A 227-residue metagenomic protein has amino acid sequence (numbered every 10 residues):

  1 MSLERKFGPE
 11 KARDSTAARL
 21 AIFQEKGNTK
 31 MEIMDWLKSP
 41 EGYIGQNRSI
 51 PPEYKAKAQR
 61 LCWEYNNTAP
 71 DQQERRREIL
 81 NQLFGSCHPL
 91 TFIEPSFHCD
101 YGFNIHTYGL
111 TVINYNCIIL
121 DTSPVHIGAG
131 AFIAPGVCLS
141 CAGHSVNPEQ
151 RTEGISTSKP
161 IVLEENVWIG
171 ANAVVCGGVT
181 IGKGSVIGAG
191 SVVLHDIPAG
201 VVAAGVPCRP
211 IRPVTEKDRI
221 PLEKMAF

Functional and structural regions predicted by a protein language model:
S2-R5, P9-K11, T16-P89, C208-R212 (+1 more regions): Terminal amphipathic alpha-helical/low-complexity segments used for targeting or macromolecular assembly
I79-N81, P95-H98: Arg/Lys-rich RNA-binding interfaces used to dock onto structured RNA substrates
F92, V162, W168, V186-G188 (+1 more regions): A generic "structured core" feature
F97-Y108, V112-T180, V206-P207, R212-K224: Flexible, glycine/small-residue-enriched loop-and-beta-strand segment within the central core of proteins
T180-G182, I197: Extended beta-solenoid/beta-helix repeat architectures
P198-A199, A204-P207: Acidic, glycine-centered active-site loop in nucleotide-sugar glycosyltransferases
